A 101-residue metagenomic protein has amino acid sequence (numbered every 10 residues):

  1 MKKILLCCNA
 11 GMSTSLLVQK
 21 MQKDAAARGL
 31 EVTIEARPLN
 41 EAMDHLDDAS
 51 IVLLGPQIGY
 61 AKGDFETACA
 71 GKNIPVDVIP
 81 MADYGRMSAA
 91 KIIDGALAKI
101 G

Functional and structural regions predicted by a protein language model:
K2-L39: Conserved active-site segments centered on acidic
K3, P75-G101: Ser/Thr/Gly-rich flexible loops in soluble cytosolic domains mediating phosphotransfer, phosphorylation
A10, Q57-G59: Short glycine-rich anion-binding loops that position phosphate/pyrophosphate groups of nucleotides and phosphorylated
Q19, K23, T67, D94 (+1 more regions): Short, well-ordered alpha-helices that flank and scaffold nucleotide-derived cofactor binding pockets
A25-L30, A70-I74, G101: Short helix-capping segments at alpha-helix termini
P38-A42, A61: Short acidic active-site motifs
L46-I51: Short acidic/histidine-rich motifs immediately flanking catalytic phosphotransfer sites in two-component signaling
A61-D83: A short, gly/pro- and small-residue-rich
